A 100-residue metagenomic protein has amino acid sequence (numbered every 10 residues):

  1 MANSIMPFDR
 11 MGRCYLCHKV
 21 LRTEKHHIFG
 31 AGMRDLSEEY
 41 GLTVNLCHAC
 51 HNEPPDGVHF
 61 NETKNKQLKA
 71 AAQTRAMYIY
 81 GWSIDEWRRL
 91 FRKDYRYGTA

Functional and structural regions predicted by a protein language model:
M1-R13, D35-E39: Short, charged surface segments at domain edges that flank catalytic/cofactor-binding sites
C14-C17, C47: Short cysteine-rich clusters marking metal-coordination/redox-active sites
H18-R22, P54: Cys/His-rich microdomains that often coordinate metals
K25: Short hydrophobic beta-strand that contains or immediately precedes a catalytic carboxylate
F29-V44: Short linker/helix segments within small regulatory modules
T43-L68: Short Cys/His-centered divalent metal-binding micro-motifs
A70-A100: Short flanking/linker segments adjacent to small metal-binding domains or redox-active Cys/His motifs
